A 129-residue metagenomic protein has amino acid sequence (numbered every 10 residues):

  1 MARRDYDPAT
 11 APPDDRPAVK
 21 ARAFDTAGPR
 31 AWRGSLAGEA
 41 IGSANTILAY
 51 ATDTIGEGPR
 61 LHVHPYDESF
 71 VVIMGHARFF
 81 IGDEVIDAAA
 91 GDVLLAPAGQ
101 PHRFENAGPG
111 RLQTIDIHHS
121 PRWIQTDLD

Functional and structural regions predicted by a protein language model:
M1-N45, D127-D129: A short, N-terminal "cap"/entry segment at the start of jelly-roll beta-barrel domains of the cupin/DSBH fold
R33-G34, L48-H64: Conserved short histidine dyad/triad with adjacent acidic residue
G38-E39, G58-H64, E105-A107, T126-D127: Short histidine-centered beta-strand/loop micro-motifs that create catalytic or ligand/metal-coordination sites
T46, H76, E84-I86: Well-ordered beta-strand scaffold positions
A49-A51, L95, P109-D127: A short hydrophobic beta-strand segment most commonly corresponding to one strand of the jelly-roll/cupin
L61, F79-F80, A96, H102-G108: Short beta-strand His + acidic residue motifs that chelate non-heme Fe in jelly-roll/DSBH and cupin folds
Y66-D67, V72-A77, G82: Glycine- and acidic-residue-biased ligand/ion/polar-headgroup-sensing regions
D83-A98: Short acidic-glycine-tyrosine-enriched beta hairpin
